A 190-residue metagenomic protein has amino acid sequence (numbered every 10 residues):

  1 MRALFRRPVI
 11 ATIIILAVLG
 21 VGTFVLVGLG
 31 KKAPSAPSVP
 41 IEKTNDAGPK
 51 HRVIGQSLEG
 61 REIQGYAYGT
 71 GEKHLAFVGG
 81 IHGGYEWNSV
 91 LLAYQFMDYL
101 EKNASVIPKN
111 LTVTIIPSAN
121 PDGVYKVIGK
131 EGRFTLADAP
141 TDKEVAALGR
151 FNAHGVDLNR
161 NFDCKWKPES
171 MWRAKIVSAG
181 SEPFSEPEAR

Functional and structural regions predicted by a protein language model:
M1-L16: N-terminal Sec-pathway targeting helices
A17-G28: Hydrophobic alpha-helical membrane-insertion segments, chiefly the h-region of N-terminal signal peptides
G30-K43: Ser/Thr/Pro/Gly-rich low-complexity linker/stalk segments immediately outside membranes or between
K43-E59: N-terminal cap/lid segment of alpha/beta-hydrolase-fold proteins
Q64-E72: Short beta-strand-to-loop junctions in surface cap/lid or active-site-entrance loops
E72, W87-V90, E101-R190: Active-site/substrate-binding loop(s) of hydrolase catalytic cores
A76-N88: Histidine-centered catalytic micro-motifs
Y94-D98: Solvent-exposed, polar/charged alpha-helical surfaces in well-ordered, non-transmembrane soluble domains, broadly
